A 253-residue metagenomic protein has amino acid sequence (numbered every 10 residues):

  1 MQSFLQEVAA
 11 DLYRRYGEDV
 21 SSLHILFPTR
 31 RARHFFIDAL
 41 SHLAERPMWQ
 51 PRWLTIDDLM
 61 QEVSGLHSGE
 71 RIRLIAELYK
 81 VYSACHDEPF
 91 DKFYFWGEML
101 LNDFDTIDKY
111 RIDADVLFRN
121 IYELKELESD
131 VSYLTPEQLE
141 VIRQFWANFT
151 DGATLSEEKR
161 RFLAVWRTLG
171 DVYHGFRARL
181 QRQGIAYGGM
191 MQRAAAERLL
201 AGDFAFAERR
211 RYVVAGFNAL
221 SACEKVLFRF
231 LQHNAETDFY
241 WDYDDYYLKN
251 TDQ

Functional and structural regions predicted by a protein language model:
M1-L12: N- or domain-start disorder-to-order transition segments that initiate the globular core
D19-A32, Y212: Conserved RecA-like ASCE P-loop NTPase motor core of nucleic-acid helicases/translocases
V20-L23, P47-P51, E208-R210, N234-T237: Short glycine-/polar-rich loops that comprise or flank the Walker A/P-loop and associated switch/sensor motifs
I25, V214, F239-W241: Structural beta-sheet core signal
R30-F206, A222, D244, K249: Basic/charged alpha-beta structural segments of nucleotide/phosphate-handling enzymes
E208-L220: Conserved P-loop NTPase "ATPase switch" module shared by AAA+ and STAND
R210, A222-Q253: Conserved RecA-like helicase ATPase core segment that couples NTP binding/hydrolysis to strand translocation
